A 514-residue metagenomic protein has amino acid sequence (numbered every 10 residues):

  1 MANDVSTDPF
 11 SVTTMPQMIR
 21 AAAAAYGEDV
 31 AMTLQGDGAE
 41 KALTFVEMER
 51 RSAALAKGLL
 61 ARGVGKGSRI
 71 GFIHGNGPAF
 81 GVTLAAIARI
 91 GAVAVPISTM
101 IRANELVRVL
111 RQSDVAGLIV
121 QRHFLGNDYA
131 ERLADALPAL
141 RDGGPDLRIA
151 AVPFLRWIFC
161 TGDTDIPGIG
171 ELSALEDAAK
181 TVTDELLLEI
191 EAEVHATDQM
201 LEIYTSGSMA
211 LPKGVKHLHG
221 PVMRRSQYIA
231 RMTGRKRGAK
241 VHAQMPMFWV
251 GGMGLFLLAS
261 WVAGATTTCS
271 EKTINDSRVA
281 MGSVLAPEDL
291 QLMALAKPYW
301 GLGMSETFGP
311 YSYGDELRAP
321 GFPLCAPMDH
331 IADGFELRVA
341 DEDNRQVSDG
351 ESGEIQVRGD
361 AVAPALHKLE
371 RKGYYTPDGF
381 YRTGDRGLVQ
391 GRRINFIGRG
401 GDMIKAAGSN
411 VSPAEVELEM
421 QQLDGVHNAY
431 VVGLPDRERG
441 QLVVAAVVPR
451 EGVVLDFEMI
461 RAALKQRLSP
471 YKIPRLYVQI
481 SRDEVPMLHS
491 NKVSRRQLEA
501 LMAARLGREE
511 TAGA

Functional and structural regions predicted by a protein language model:
S11, A31-G77, G81-A85, R102-V107 (+3 more regions): Conserved AMP-binding/adenylate-forming core of the ANL superfamily
V12, G27-V30, A151-V152, F159-C160 (+4 more regions): Conserved pre-ATP/AMP-binding loop-to-beta segment of ANL
K57, I101-R111, L118-R122, G359 (+3 more regions): AMP-binding/adenylate-forming catalytic core of the ANL superfamily
R62, V93-A174, E451: Structural core segment of the AMP-binding/adenylate-forming
W157, I404, Y430-P435, V444-V448 (+1 more regions): Conserved C-terminal "lid"/linker of ANL adenylate-forming enzymes
T161, A174-K180, V262, D276-L324 (+2 more regions): Gly/Ser/Thr-rich phosphate-binding loop
M223-Q244, F248-R278: Conserved AMP-binding/adenylation subdomain of ANL enzymes
H330-G334, D343-P377, V411: Conserved ATP/PPi-binding loop(s) of AMP-dependent carboxylate-activating enzymes
